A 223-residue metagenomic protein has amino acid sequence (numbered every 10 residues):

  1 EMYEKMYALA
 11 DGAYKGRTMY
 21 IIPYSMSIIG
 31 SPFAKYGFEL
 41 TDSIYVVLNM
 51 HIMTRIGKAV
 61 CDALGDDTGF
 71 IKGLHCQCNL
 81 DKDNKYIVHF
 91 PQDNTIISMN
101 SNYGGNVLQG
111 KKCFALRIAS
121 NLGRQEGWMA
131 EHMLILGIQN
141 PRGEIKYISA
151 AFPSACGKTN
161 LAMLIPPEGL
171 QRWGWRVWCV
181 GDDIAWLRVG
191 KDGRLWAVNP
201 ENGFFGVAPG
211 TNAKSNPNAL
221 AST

Functional and structural regions predicted by a protein language model:
E1-C156, P166-T223: Conserved internal helical-beta-strand scaffold that buttresses enzyme catalytic cores
L161: Hydrophobic positions on the alpha1 helix immediately C-terminal to the Walker A/P-loop
